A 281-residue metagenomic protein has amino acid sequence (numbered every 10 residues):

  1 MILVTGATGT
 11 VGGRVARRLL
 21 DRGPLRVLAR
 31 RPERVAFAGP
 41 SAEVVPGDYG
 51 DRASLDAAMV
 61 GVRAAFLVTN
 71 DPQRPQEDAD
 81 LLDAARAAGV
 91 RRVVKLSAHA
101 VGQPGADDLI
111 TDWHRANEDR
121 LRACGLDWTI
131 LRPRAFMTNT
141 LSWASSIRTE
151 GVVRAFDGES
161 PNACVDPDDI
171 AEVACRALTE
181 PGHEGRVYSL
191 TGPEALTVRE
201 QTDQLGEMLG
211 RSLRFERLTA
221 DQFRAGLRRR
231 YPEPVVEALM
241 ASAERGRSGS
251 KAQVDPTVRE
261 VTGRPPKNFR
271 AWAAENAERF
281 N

Functional and structural regions predicted by a protein language model:
M1-V35, G50-A53, A57-V62, D71-A79 (+6 more regions): Oxidoreductase cofactor-interface core, primarily capturing Rossmann-like NAD(P)-dependent enzymes
G39-D51: Rossmann-fold cofactor-recognition segment
S97-A98, P265: Catalytic nucleophile serine of serine hydrolases, specifically the conserved "nucleophile elbow" pentapeptide
D221-N281: A hydrophobic C-terminal alpha-helical subdomain
